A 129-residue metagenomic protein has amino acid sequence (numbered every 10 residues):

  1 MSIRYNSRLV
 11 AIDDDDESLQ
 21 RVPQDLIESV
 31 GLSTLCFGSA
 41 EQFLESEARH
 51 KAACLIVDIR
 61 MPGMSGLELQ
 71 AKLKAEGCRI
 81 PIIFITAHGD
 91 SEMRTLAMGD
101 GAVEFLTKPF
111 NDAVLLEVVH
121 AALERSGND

Functional and structural regions predicted by a protein language model:
N6-S18, P23-I27, L55: Conserved acidic segment of CheY-like receiver
C36-C54: Acidic, metal-coordinating helix/loop segments flanking the phosphotransfer/catalytic sites of two-component signaling
G38-S39, S65-E68: Acidic catalytic/metal-coordinating carboxylates
M61: Receiver (REC) domain active-site loop signature in two-component systems and cognate sites in sensor histidine kinases
E68, G89-E104: Alpha4 helix (beta4-alpha4-beta5 surface) of REC/receiver domains from two-component response regulators
E92, F110-H120: C-terminal output helix
